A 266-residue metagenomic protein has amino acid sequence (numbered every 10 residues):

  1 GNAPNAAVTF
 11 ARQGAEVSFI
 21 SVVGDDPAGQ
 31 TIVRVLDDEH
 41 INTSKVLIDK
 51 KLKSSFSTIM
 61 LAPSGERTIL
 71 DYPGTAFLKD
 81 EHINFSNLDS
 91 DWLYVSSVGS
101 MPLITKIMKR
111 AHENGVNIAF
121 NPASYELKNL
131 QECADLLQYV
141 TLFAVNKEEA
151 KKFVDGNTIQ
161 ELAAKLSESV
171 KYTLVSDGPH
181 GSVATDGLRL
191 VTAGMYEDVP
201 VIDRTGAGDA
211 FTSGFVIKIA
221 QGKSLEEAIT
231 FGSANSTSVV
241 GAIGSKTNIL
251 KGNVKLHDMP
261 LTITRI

Functional and structural regions predicted by a protein language model:
P4-R12, I107-R110: Histidine-anchored nucleotide/phosphate-binding helix
A11, D37, H112-E113, L137 (+1 more regions): Anion (oxyanion) recognition and catalysis
R12-W92, L256-I266: Conserved N-terminal subdomain of the carbohydrate kinase-like
S57, N117, L142, K171-Y172: Proline-centered loop/turn at the N-terminus of a beta-strand
S86, C133-L136, L166: Structural alpha-helical scaffold elements that stabilize or flank donor/cofactor-binding regions in carbohydrate
W92-E161, H180-S182: Conserved beta-alpha-beta core of the PfkB/ribokinase-like small-molecule kinase fold
L127, I159-I266: Conserved phosphate-binding/catalytic region of the ribokinase-like
